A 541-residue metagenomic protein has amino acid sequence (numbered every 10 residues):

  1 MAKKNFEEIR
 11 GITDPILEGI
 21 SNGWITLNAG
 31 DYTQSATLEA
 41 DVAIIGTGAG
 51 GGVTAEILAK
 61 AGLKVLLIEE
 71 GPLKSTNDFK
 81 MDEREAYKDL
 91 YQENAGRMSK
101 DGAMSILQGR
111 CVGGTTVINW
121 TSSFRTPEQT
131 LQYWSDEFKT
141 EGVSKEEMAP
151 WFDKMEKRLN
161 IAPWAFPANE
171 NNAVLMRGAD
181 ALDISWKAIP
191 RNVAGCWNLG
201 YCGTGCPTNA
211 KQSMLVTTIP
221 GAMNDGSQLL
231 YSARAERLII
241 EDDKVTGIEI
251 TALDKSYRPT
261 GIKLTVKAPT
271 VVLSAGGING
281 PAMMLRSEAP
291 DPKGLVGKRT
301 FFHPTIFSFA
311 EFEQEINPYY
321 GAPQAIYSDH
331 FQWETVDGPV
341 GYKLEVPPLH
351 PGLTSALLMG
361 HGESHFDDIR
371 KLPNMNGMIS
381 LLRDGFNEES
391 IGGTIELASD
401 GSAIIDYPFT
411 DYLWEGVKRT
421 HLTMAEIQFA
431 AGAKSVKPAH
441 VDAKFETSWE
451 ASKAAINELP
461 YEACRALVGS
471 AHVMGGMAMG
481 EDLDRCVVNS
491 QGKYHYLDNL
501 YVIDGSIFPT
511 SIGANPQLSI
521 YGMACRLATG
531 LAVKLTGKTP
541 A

Functional and structural regions predicted by a protein language model:
M1-D41, K60, C525, V533-A541: Extreme N-terminal leader/targeting segments of oxidoreductases
A2-S21, G30, E141-R237, D242-V245 (+2 more regions): Conserved redox-cofactor binding core of oxidoreductases
G11-I20, N119, K293-Q428, E462-A463 (+4 more regions): FAD cofactor-binding and catalytic pocket of flavoenzymes
D41-L67: N-terminal Rossmann-like FAD-binding beta1-loop-alpha1 element of flavoenzymes
G48-A49, I278, I507: Residue-level detector of alpha-helix initiation sites
I57-K64, G71-T76, K80-D82, C111 (+6 more regions): Glycine-rich loop(s) and the adjacent beta-strand/alpha-helix scaffold that form part
E85-W164, S380-I391: Redox-cofactor-proximal catalytic regions of oxidoreductases
T510-T529: A conserved FAD-binding loop/helix module that cradles the flavin
